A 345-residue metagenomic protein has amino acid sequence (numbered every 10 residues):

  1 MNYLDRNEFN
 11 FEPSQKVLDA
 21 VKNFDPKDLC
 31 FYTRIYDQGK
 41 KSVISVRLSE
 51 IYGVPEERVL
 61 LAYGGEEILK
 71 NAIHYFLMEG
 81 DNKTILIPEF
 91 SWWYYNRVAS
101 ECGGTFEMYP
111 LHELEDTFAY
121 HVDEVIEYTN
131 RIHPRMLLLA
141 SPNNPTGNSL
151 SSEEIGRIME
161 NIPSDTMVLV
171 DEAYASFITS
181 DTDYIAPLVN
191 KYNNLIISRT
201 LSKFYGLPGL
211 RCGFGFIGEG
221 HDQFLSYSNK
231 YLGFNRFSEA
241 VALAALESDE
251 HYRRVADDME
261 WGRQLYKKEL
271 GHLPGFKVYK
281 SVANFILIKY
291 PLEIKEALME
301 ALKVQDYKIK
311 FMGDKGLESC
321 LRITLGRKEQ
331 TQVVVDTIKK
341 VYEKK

Functional and structural regions predicted by a protein language model:
M1-N71: N-terminal small-domain helix-loop-helix segment of the aminotransferase-like
E12-S14, C102, N194-H272, F276-Y279: PLP-dependent aminotransferase class I/II
P55-V59, N82-T84, D165, E172 (+2 more regions): Short acidic capping loops at alpha-helix termini that bridge into adjacent secondary structure
Y75-M136: PLP-dependent aminotransferase-like
L114-T179: Active-site phosphate-binding strand-loop segment of PLP-dependent enzymes
E153, E300, V304-Q305, K310 (+1 more regions): PLP-dependent enzyme catalytic core of the Aspartate aminotransferase-like
E260, L270-Q305, L321, L325: Conserved PLP-binding catalytic core of the aspartate aminotransferase-like
